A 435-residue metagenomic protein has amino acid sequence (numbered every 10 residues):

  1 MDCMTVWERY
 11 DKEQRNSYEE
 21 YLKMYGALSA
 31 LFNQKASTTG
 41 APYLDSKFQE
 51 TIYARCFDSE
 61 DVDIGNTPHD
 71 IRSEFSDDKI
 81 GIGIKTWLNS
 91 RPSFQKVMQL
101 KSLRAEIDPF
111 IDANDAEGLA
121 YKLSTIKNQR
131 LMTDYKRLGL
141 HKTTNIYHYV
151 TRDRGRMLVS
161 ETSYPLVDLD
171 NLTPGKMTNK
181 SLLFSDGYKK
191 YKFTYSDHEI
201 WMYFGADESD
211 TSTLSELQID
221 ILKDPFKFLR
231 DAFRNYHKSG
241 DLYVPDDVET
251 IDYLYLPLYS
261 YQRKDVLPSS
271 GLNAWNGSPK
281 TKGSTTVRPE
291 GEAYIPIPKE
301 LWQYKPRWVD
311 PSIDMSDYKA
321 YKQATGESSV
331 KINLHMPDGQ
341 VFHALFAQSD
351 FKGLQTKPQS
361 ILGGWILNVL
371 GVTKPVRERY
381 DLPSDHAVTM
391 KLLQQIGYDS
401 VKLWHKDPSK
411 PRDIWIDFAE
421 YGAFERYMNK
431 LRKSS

Functional and structural regions predicted by a protein language model:
M1-N66, T86-S435: Nucleic-acid endonuclease domains
I71-S73, D78-L88: Conserved catalytic cores of phosphodiester-cleaving nucleases, focusing on short active-site segments
